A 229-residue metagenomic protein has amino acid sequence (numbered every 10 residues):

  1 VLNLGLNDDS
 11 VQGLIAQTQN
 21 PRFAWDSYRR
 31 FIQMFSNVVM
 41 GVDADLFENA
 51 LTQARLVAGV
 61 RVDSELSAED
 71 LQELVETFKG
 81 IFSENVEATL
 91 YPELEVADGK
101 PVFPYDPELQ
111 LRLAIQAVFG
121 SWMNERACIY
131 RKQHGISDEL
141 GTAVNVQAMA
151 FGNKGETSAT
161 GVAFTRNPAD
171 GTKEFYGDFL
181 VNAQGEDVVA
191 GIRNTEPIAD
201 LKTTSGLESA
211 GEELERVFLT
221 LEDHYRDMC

Functional and structural regions predicted by a protein language model:
V1-C229: Nucleotide/phosphate-binding sheet-loop regions of phosphoryl- and nucleotidyl-transfer enzymes
